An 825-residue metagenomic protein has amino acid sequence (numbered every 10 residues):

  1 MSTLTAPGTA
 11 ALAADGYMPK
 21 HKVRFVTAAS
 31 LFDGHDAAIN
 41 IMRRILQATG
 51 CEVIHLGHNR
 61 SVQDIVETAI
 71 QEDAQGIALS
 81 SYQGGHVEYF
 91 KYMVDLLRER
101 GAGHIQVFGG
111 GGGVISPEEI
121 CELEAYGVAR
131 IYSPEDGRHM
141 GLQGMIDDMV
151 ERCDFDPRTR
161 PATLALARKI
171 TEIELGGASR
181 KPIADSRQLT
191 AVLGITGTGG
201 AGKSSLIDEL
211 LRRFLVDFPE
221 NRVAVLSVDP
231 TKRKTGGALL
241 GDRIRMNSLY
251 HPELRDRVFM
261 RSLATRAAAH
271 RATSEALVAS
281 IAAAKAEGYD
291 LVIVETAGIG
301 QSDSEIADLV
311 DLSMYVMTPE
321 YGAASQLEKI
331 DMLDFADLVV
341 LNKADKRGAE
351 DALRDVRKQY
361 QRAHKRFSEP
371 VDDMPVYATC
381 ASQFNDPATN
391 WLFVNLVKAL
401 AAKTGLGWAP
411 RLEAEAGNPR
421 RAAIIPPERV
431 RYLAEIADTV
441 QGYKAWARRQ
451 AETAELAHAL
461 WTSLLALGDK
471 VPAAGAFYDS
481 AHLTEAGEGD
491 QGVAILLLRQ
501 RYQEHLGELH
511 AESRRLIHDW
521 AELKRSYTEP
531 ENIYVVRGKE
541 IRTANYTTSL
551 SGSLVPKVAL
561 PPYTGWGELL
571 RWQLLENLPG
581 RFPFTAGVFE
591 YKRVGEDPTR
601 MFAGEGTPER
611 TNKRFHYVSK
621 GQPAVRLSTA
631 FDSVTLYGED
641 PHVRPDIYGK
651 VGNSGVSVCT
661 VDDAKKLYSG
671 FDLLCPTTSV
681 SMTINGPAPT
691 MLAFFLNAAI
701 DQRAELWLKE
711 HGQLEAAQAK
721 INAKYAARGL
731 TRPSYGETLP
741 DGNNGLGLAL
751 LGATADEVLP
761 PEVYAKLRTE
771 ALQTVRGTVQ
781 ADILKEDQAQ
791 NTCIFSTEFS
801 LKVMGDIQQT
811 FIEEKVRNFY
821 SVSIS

Functional and structural regions predicted by a protein language model:
T3-L12, L142-A191: Extreme N-terminal, non-catalytic leader segments that precede Walker-type/kinase nucleotide-binding cores
F32, I39-G144: Cofactor-cradling patches in redox/metallo enzymes
D64, T68, A167, E172-I195 (+3 more regions): Terminal or standalone catalytic/regulatory effector modules within metabolic enzymes and repeat proteins
S81-H86, A268, D290, T296-G300 (+2 more regions): Conserved Switch II/interswitch segment of TRAFAC-class P-loop GTPases
G85, Y126, T528-S825: Catalytic alpha/beta active-site cores
E122-V150, I330, D334-G407: Canonical P-loop GTPase G-domain recognition
D156, A363-F477: C-terminal end of P-loop GTPase domains and the immediately downstream helical coupling element
A178-T190, A201, L206, L210-I306 (+1 more regions): Nucleotide-state-sensitive switch-loop elements of NTP-binding domains
